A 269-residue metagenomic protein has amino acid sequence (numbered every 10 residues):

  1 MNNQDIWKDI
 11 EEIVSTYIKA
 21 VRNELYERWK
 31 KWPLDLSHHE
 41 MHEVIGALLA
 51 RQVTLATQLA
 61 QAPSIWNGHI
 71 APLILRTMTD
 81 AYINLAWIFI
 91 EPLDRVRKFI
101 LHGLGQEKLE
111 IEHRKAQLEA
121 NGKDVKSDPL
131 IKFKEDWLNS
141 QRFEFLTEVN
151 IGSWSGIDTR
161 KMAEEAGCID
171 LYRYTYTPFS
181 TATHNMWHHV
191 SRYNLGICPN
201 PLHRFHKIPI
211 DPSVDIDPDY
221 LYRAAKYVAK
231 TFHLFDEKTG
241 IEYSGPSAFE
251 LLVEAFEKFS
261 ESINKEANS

Functional and structural regions predicted by a protein language model:
M1-I10, M78, L85-A86, P92-R95: Charged/polar interaction segments and conserved charged motifs
M1-M41, L104-S269: Secondary-shell segments that build the walls of catalytic and ion/ligand-binding clefts
E24-I88: Long, hydrophobic/aromatic-enriched structural stretches that serve as scaffold segments
Q52, L59, A71, M78 (+7 more regions): Alpha-helical solenoid scaffolds that mediate protein-protein interactions, centered on TPR/SEL1-like repeats but also
A71-L73, F89-I100, G240-E250: Short, glycine/acidic-rich hinge or "gate" loops at secondary-structure transitions that mediate conformational
L73-D80, R95, H102, G196-P201: Amphipathic alpha-helical scaffolding segments
